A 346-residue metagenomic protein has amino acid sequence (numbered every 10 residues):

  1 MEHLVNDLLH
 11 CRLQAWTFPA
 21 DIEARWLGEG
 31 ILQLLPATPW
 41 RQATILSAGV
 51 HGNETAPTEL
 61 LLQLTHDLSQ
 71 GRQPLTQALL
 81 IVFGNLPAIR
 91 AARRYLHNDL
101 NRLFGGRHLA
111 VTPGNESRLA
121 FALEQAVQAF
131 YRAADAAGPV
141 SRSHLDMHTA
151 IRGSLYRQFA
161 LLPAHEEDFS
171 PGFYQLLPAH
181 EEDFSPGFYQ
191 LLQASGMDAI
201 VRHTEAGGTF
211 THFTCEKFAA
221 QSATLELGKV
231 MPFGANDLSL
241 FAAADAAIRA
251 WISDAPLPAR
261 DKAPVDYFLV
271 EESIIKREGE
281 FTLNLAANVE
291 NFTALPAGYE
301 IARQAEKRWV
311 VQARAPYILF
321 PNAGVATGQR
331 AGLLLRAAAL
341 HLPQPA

Functional and structural regions predicted by a protein language model:
M1-A346: Structured catalytic-domain cores with a bias toward divalent-metal coordination
